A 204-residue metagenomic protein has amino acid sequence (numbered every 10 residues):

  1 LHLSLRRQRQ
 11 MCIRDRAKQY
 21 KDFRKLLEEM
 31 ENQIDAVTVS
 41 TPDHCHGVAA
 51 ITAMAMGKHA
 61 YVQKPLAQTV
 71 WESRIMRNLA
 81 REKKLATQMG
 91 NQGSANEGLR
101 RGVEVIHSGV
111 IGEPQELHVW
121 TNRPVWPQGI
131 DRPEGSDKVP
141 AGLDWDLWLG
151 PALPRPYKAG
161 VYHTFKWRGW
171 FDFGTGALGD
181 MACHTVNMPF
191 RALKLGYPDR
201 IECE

Functional and structural regions predicted by a protein language model:
L1-R9, I13: Single conserved hydrophobic/aromatic residue that forms the stacking wall/gate of nucleotide- or nucleobase-binding
R9, R16, I34, I111-P114: Local beta-strand N-terminus motif with an aromatic residue
C12, G47-A95, G109: Beta-strand-loop-alpha-helix segment that lines the small-molecule cofactor/substrate pocket of alpha/beta enzymes
R16-V39: A structured beta-alpha segment of the ubiquitous adenosine-cofactor-binding alpha/beta core
T41-D43: N-terminal glycine-rich "phosphate-gripper" loop used for MgATP/nucleotide binding and carboxylate activation
N96-V119, D131-E134, G179-E204: Oxidoreductase and adenylate-handling cofactor-binding alpha/beta cores
H118-V161: Core domains of carbohydrate- and sulfate-ester-processing enzymes
D146-E204: Rossmann-like dinucleotide-binding domain that binds NAD(P)(H)
